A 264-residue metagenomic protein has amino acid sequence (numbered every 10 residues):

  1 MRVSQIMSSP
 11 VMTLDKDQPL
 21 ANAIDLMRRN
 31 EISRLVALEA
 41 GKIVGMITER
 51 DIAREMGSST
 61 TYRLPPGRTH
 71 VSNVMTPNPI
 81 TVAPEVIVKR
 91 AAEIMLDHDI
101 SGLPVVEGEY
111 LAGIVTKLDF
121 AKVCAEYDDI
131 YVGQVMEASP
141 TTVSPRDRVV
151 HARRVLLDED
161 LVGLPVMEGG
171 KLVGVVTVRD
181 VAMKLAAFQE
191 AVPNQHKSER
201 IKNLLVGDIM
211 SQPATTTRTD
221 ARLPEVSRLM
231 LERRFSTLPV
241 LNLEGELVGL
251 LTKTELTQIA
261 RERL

Functional and structural regions predicted by a protein language model:
M1-P10, T48-N78, A92-E93, L111 (+7 more regions): Tandem CBS (Bateman) regulatory domains
L14-E31, L38, T81-D99, V106 (+5 more regions): The conserved cystathionine-beta-synthase
M27, L35-R50, M95, L103-L118 (+4 more regions): A glycine-centered beta-loop-beta connector
K42, L64, N78-T81, E85: Short gly/ser-rich anion-binding loops that grip negatively charged ligand groups
I43-M46, E55, A83, R90: Short active-site-adjacent helix-start/loop capping segments
V44, R68-H70, I87: N-terminal coiled-coil initiation/transition segments in long coiled-coil scaffolds
